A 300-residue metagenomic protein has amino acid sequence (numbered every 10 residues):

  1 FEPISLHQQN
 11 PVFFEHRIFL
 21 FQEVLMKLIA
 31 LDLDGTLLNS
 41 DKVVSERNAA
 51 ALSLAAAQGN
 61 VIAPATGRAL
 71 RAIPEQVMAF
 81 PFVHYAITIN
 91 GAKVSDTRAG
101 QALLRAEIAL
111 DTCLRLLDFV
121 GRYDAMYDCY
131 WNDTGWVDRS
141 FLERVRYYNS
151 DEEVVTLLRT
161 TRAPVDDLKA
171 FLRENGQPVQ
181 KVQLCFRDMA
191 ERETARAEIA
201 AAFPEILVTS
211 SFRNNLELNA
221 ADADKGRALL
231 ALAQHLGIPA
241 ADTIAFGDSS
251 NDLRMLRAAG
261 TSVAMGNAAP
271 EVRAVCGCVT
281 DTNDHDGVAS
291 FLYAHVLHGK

Functional and structural regions predicted by a protein language model:
F1-Q9: Extreme N-terminal basic, low-complexity initiation segments that serve as generic localization/processing leaders
Q9-F19: N-terminal amphipathic/hydrophobic targeting modules at extreme N-termini, encompassing cleavable Sec/SRP-type signal
M26-L28, N39, V44-S45, A201 (+1 more regions): Mg2+-dependent phosphoryl-transfer enzymes with acidic/Ser/Thr/Gly-rich catalytic loops
K42-Q58, R105-T112, P164-K169, A220-Q234 (+1 more regions): Short, acidic loop-to-helix structural element flanking the phosphoryl-transfer center in phosphate-processing enzymes
V43-E152: Active-site phosphate-binding/coordination module
F80-F82, I89-N90, R98, A202-P204 (+2 more regions): Short, structured coil segments at secondary-structure junctions
F119, Y123-A125, Y130-F246: Conserved acidic, metal-coordinating active-site core of Asp-based, Mg2+-dependent phosphoryl-transfer enzymes
